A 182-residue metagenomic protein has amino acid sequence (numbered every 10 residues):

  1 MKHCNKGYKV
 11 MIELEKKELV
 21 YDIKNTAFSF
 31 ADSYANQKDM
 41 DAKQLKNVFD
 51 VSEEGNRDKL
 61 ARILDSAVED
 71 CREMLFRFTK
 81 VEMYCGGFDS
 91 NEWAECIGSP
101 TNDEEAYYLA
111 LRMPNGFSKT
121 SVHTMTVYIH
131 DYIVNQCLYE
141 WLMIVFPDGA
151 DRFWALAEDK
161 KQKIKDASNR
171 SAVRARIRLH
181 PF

Functional and structural regions predicted by a protein language model:
M1-V122, L156, K163-F182: Conserved short "hinge" loops at termini or chain/domain junctions
E69, D131-I144: Short, hydrophobic/amphipathic alpha-helical patches that form generic packing surfaces within helical domains
V122-D131: Structural motif
F146-L156: Short conserved catalytic/interaction loops centered on acidic-Pro-aromatic/His motifs
P147, Q162-K163: C-terminal or internal capping secondary-structure element at the end of a domain, subdomain, or sheet
